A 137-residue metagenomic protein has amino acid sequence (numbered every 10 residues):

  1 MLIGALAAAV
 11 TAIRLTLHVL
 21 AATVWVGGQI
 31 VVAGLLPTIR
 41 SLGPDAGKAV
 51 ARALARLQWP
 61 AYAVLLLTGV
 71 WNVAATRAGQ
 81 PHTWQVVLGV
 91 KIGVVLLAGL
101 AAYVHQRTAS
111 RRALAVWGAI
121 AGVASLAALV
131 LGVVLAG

Functional and structural regions predicted by a protein language model:
M1-G137: Polytopic transmembrane helical bundles with strong interfacial aromatic enrichment
